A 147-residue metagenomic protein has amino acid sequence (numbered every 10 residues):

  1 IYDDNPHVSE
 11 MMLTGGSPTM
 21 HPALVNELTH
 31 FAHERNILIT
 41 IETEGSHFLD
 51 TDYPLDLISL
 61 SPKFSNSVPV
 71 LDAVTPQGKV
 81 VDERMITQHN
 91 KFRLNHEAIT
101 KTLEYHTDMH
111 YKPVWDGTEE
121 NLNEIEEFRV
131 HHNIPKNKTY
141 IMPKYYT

Functional and structural regions predicted by a protein language model:
Y2, H7-E10, T19-T147: Conserved AdoMet/S-adenosylmethionine-binding subsite of the radical SAM
G15-G16: Active-site beta-strand/loop signature of hydrolases that rely on acidic residues for catalysis
